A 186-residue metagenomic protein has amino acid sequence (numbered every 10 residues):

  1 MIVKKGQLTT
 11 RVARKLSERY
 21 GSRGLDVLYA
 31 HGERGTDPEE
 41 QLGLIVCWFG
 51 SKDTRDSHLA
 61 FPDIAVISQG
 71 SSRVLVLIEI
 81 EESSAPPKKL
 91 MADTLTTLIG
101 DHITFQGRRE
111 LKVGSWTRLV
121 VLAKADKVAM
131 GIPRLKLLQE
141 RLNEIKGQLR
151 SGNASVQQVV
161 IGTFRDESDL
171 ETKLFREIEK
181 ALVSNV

Functional and structural regions predicted by a protein language model:
M1-S17: Nuclease catalytic cores
K4-T9, S57, P86-D93, R134 (+1 more regions): Phosphate/oxyanion-binding active-site loops and adjacent basic polyanion-contact surfaces
R14-E18, M130-R150, E177: Short, aromatic/basic amphipathic alpha-helical patches
D26-S72: Active-site metal-binding core of divalent-cation-utilizing nuclease and nuclease-like domains
I64-V66, V74-E82, T97: Conserved catalytic cores of phosphodiester-cleaving nucleases, focusing on short active-site segments
E82-L142: Catalytic cores of nucleic-acid endonucleases
E144-K173: Charged, structured surface patches that assemble and position nucleic-acid processing machinery
D169-N185: Short, surface-exposed amphipathic charged segments that create phosphate/polyanion-binding patches used for binding
